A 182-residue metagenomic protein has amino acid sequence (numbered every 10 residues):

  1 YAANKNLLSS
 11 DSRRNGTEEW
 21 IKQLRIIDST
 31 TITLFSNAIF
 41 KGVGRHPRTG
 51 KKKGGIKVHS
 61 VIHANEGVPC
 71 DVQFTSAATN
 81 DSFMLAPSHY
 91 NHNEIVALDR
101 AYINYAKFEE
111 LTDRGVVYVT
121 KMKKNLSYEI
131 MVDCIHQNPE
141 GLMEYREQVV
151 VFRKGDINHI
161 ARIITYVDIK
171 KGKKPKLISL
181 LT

Functional and structural regions predicted by a protein language model:
Y1-S10, R14-K41, R45-T182: Single, function-defining residue in the core of a domain
